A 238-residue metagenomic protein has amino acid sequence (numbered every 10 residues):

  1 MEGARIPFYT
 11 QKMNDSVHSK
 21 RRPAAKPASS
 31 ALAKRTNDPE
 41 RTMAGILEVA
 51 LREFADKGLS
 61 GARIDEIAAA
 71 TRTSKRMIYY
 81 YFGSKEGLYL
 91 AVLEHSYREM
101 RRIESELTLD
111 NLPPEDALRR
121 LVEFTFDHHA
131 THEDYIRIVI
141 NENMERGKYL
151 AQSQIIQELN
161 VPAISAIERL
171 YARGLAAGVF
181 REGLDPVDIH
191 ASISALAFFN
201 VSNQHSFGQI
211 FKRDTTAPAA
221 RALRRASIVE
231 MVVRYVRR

Functional and structural regions predicted by a protein language model:
M1-S30, F124-D127, T131, V161-A177 (+1 more regions): C-terminal peripheral helix-coil segments that are non-catalytic and often amphipathic
T42-A50, I67, V92-S96, M100 (+1 more regions): Generic hydrophobic, amphipathic alpha-helix propensity
G45, D116, R120, F124 (+3 more regions): Amphipathic alpha-helical interaction segments
G45, E53-G87, A91-V92: Helix-turn-helix
V92-L121, A151, E158: Amphipathic alpha-helical linker/stalk segments
D116, Q152-L159, A176-S192: All-alpha amphipathic helical-bundle segments outside canonical DNA-binding/catalytic cores that form hydrophobic
A117, T131-Q154, Q204-F211: Amphipathic alpha-helical segments used for helix-helix packing
